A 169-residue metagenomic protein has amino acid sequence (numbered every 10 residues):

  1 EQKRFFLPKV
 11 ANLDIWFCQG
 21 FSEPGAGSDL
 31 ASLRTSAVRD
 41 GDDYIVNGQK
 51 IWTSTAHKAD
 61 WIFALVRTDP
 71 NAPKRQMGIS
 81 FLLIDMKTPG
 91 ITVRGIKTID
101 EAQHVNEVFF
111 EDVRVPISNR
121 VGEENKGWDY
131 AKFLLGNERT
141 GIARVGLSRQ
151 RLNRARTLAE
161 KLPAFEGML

Functional and structural regions predicted by a protein language model:
E1, G27-L30: N-terminal glycine-rich flavin-associated loop
E1-E23, R39-D42: FAD-binding glycine-rich core of flavoenzymes that anchor FAD
F6, L33, I51, V93-K97: Short beta-alpha junctions and helix-cap segments that line functional grooves
Q19, A37, V46-G48, L82 (+1 more regions): Buried hydrophobic positions in well-ordered alpha/beta secondary-structure cores of metabolic enzymes
G25-S28, W52-T55, N71-P73, K97-H104: Short Gly/Pro-enriched turn/cap motifs at secondary-structure boundaries
D29-N47: Cytochrome P450 C-terminal beta-domain/meander region
N47-R94: A short core secondary-structure module
I91-L169: Glycine-rich beta->alpha junctions and the first turn(s) of the following alpha-helix
